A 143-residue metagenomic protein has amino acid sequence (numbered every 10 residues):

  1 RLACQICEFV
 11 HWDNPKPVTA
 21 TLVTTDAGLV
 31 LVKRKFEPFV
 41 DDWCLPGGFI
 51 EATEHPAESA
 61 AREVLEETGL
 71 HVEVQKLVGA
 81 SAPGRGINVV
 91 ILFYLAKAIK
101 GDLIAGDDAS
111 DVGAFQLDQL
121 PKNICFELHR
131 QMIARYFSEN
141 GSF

Functional and structural regions predicted by a protein language model:
A3: The −1 position to Zn-ligating cysteines in a subset of zinc-ribbon hairpins
I6-V30, F49: Conserved N-terminal beta-strand and adjoining loop/helix that marks the start of the Nudix/MutT-like hydrolase domain
T21, L77, Y94-A96: A structural signal for short, well-ordered beta-strand segments
V23, L31, A96-A98, A114: Conserved hydrophobic "DFG−1" position in protein kinase catalytic cores
T24-E66: Conserved Nudix-box catalytic region and its N-terminal flanking loop in Nudix hydrolases and closely related
L70-G79: A short coil-to-beta-strand element that immediately follows conserved catalytic motifs
S81-L103, F137-N140: Active-site-adjacent beta-strand/loop module that shapes the phosphate/pyrophosphate-binding cleft
I104-R135: NUDIX/MutT-family hydrolases
